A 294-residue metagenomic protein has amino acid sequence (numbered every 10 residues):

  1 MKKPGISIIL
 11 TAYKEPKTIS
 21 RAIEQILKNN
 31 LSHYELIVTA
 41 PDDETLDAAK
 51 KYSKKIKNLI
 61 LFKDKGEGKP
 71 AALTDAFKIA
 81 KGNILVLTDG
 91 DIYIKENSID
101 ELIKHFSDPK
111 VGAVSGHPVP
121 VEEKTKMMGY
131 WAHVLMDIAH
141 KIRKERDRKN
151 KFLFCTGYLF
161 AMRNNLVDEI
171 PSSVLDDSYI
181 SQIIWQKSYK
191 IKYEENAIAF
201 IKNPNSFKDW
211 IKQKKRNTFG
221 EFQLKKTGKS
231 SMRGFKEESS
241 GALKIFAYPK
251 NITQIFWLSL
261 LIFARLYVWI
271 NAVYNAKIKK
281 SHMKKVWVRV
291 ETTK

Functional and structural regions predicted by a protein language model:
M1-Q25: N-proximal low-complexity "stem/linker" segments adjacent to membrane-targeting elements
E24-H33: Short, acidic, metal-binding catalytic loop of nucleotide-sugar glycosyltransferases
Q25, T39-A48, G66, I92: A conserved acidic beta->alpha catalytic loop
D64-A80: Glycine-rich, basic loop-to-helix element that forms the pyrophosphate-binding segment of sugar-nucleotide handling
P70-A72, L102-L166, I211, K215-T218: Long helical/loop segments within the catalytic core of UDP-sugar-dependent glycosyltransferases, especially the large
L85: Short aromatic/hydrophobic "clamp" motif used to bind/position activated sugar donors
G90-K104: Acidic donor-binding/catalytic loop of UDP-sugar-dependent glycosyltransferases, especially processive GT2
R216-K294: Terminal low-complexity segments of carbohydrate-biosynthetic enzymes
